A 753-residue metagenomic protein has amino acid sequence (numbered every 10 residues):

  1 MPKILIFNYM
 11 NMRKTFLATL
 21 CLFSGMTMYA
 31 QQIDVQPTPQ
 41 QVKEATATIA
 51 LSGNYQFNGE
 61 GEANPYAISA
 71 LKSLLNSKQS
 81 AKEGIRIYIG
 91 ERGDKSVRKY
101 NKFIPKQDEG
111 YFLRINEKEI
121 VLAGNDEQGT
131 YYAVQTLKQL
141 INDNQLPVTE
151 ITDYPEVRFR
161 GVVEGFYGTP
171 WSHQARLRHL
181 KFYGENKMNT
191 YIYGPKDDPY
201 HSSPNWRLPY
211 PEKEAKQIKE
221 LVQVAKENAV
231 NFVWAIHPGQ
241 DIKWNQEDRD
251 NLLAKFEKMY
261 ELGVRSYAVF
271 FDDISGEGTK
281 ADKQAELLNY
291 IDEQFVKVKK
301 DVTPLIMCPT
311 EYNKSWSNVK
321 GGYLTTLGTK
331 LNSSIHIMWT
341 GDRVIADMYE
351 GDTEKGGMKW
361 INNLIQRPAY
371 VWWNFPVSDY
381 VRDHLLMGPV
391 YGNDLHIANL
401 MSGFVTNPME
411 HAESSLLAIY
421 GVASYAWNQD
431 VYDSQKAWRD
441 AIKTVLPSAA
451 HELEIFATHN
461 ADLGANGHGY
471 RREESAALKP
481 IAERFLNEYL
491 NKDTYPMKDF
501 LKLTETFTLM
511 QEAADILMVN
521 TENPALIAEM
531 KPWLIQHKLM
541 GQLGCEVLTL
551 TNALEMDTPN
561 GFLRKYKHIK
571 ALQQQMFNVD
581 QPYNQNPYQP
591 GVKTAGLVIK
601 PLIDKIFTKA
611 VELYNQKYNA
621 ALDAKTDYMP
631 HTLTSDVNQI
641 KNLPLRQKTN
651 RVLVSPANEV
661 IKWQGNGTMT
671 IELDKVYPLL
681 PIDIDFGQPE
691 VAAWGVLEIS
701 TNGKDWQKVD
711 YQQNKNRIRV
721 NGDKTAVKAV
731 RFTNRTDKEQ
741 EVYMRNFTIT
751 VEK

Functional and structural regions predicted by a protein language model:
M1-Q32: Bacterial Sec-dependent N-terminal signal peptides
M12, A30-E117, D143-T152: Acidic, contiguous N-terminal accessory segments
Y100, P105-K255, E261-R265, K297: Feature activates predominantly on carbohydrate-active enzymes
R265, I274-R439: Catalytic-core regions of glycoside hydrolase
S434-K625: C-terminal functional modules
I599, K605, K609-L679, D685-G695 (+2 more regions): Disordered, acidic Ser/Thr/Pro-rich linker "stalks" and the adjacent N-terminal cap of the next globular domain
K704-D723: Extracellular carbohydrate recognition and processing domains and analogous Trp-centered ligand-binding platforms
G722-T736: Noncatalytic modules at the cell exterior or secretory-pathway interfaces, chiefly beta-strand-rich lectin/adhesion
